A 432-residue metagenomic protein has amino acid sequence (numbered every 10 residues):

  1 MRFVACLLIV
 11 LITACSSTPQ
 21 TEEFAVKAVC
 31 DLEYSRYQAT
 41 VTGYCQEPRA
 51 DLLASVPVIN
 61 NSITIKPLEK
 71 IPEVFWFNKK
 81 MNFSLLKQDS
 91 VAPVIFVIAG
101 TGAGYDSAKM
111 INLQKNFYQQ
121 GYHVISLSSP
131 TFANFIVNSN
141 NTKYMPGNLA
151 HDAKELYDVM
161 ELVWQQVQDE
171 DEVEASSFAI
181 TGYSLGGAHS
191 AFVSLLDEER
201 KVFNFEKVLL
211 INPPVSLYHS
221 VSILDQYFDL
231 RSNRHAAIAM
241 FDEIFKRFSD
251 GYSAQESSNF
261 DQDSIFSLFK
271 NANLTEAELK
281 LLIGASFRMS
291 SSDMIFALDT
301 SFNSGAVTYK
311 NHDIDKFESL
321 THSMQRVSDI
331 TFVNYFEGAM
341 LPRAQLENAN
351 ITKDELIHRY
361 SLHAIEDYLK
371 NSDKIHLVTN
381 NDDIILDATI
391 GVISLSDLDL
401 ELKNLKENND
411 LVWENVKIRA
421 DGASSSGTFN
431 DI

Functional and structural regions predicted by a protein language model:
V26-S90: N-terminal cap/lid segment of alpha/beta-hydrolase-fold proteins
L86-A133, A388: Short, surface-exposed "cap/lid" segments of acyl-processing enzymes
M145-E170: Alpha/beta-hydrolase active-site loop
G182-S190: Gly/Ala-rich beta-loop-alpha elbow adjacent to hydrolase catalytic centers
L196-F317: Alpha/beta-hydrolase-fold enzymes
I357, I384-I390: Conserved alpha/beta-hydrolase "acid-adjacent" motif
N371, H376-T379: Short beta-strand/loop motif that positions the catalytic acidic residue of the alpha/beta-hydrolase fold
E401-I432: Catalytic active-site module of serine/aspartate enzymes centered on a nucleophile-bearing elbow/loop
